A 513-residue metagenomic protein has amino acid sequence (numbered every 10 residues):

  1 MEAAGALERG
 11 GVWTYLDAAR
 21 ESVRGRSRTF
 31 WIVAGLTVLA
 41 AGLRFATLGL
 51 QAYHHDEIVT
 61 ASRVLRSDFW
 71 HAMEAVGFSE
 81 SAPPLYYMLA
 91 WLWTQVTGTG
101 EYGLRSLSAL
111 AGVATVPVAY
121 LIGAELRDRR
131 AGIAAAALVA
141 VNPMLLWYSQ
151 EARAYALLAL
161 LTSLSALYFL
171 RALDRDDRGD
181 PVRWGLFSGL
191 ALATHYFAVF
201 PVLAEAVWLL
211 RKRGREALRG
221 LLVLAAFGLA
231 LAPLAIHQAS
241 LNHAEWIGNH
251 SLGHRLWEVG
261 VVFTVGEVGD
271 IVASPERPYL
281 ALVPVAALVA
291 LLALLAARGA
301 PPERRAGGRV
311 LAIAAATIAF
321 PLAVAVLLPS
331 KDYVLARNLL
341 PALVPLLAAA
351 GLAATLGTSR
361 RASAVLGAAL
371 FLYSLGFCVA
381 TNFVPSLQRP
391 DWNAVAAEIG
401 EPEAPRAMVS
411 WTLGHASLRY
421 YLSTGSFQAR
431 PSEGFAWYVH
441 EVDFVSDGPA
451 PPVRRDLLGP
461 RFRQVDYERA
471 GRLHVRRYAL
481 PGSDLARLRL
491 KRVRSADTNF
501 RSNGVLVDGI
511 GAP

Functional and structural regions predicted by a protein language model:
A3, L7, W13, A18 (+1 more regions): Membrane-proximal helix-loop-helix interfaces that form the catalytic/acceptor-binding platform of multi-pass membrane
